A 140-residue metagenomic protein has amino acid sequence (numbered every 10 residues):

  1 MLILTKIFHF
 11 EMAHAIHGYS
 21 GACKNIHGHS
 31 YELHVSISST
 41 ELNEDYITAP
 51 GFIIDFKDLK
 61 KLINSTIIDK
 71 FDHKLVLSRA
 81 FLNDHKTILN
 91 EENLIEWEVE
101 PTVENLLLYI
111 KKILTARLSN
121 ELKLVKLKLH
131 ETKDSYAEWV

Functional and structural regions predicted by a protein language model:
M1-V140: Charge-rich, low-complexity N-terminal segments
